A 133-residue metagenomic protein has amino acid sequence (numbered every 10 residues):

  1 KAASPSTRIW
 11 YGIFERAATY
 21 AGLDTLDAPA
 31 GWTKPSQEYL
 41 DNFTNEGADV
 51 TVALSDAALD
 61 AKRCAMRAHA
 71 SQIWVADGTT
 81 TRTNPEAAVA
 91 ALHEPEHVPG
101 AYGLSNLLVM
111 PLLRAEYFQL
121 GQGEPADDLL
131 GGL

Functional and structural regions predicted by a protein language model:
K1-L133: Metal-dependent de-N-acetylase/amidase catalytic core
